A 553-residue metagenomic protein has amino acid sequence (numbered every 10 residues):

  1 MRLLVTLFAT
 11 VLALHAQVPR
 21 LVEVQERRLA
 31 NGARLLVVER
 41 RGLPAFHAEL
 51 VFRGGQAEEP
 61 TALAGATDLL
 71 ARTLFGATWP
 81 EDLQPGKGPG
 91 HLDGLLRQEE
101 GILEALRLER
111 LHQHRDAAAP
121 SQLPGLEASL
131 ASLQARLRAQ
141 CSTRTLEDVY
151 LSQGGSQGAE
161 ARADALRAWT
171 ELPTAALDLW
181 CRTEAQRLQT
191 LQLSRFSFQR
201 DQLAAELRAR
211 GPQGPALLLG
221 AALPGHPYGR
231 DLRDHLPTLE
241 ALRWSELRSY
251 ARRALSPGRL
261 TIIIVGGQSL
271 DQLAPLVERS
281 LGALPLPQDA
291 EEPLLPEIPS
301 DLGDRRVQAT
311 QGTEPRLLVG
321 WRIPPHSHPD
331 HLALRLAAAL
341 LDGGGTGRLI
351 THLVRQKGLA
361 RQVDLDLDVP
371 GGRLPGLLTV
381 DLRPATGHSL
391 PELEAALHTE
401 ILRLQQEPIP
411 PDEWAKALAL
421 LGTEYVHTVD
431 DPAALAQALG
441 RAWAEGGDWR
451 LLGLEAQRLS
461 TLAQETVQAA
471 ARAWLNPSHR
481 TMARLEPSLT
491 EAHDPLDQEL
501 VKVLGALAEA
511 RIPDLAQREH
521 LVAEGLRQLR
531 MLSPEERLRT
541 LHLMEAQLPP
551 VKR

Functional and structural regions predicted by a protein language model:
M1-L4: Positively charged n-region of N-terminal signal peptides that target proteins for export
T6-A16: Hydrophobic h-region of N-terminal signal peptides that target proteins for export in Gram-negative bacteria
V18-F52: Mature N-terminal segment immediately following signal peptide/propeptide cleavage in secreted/periplasmic
V38, L43-Q186, Q213-P237, R259-V265 (+5 more regions): M16 family metallopeptidases and their MPP-like homologs
R40, W169, A205-R208, G220 (+4 more regions): His/Glu-based metal-binding/catalytic segments typifying zinc-dependent metallopeptidases
R187, L191-R195, A204, R210-G211 (+5 more regions): An aromatic/glycine/proline-enriched structural segment found at the starts of mature extracellular/organellar domains
T466-E486: Bilobed periplasmic-binding protein-like "clamshell/Venus-flytrap" ligand-binding domains
